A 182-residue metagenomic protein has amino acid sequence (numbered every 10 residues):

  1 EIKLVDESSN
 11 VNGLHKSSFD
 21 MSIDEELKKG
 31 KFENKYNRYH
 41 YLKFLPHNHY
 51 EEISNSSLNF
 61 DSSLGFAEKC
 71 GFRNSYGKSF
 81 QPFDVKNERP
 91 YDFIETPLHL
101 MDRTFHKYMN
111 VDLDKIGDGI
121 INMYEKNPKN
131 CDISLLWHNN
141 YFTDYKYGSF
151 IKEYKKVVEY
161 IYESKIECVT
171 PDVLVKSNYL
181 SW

Functional and structural regions predicted by a protein language model:
E1-L4, I23-E25: Aromatic- and glycine-enriched glycan-recognition loops and surfaces that form the carbohydrate-binding subsites
I2-S9, D114-W182: C-terminal domain-boundary segment and adjacent tail
I2-V11, G30-N127: Active-site-adjacent pocket scaffolds in enzyme catalytic domains
N10-S22: Glycine-rich phosphate-binding "P-loop"
L14, Y39, L135-W137: Conserved beta-strand positions
S18-M21, L42-F44, A67, L100-R103 (+2 more regions): Short, solvent-exposed loop/turn segments at secondary-structure junctions
S22-E26, H47-E52, F72-K78, Y145-K155 (+1 more regions): Histidine/acidic-residue-rich catalytic or RNA/ligand-binding cores of hydrolases and nuclease-related proteins
